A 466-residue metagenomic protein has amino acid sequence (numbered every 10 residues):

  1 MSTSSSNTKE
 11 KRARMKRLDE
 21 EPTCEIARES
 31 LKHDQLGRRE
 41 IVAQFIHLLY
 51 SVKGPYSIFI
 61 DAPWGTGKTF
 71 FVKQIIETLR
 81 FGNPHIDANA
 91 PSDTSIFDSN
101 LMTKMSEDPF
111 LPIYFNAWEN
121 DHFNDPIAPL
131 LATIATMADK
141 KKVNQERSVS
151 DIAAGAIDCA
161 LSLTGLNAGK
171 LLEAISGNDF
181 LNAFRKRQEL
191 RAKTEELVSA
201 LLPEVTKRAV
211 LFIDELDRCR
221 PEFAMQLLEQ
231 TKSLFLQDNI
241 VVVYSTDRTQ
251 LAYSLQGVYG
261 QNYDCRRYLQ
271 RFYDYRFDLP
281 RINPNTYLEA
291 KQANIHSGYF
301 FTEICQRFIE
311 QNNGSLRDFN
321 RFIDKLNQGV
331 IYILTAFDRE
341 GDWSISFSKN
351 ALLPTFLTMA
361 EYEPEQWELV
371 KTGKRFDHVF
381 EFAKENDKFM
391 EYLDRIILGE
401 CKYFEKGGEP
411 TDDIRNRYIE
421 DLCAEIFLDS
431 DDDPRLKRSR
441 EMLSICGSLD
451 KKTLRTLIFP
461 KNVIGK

Functional and structural regions predicted by a protein language model:
M1-M102, S439-K466: Walker A/P-loop-proximal flanking segment of P-loop NTPase domains
S2-V42, I76-T78, L181, A192-E195 (+3 more regions): The catalytic "switch" region of P-loop NTPases
S5-T8, R12-R17, G169, E391-K466: Charge-biased C-terminal accessory regions appended to nucleic-acid-, cytoskeletal NTPase
F59-P63, N116, I213: Residues at the beta-strand->loop junction immediately N-terminal to the Walker
D61, D214-M225, K232: Catalytic acidic motif of RecA-like/P-loop NTPases
T66-A200: P-loop NTPase nucleotide-binding core
I96-F97, E146-G165, G169, Y275-A351: Conserved AAA+ ATPase small/helical "lid" subdomain
Q328-G408, D412: Alpha-helical lid/collar subdomain of P-loop NTPases
